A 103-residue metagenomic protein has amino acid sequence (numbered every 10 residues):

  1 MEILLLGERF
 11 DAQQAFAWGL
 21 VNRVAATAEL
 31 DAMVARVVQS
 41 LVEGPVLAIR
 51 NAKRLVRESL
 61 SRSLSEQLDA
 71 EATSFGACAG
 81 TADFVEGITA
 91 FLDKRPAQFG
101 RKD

Functional and structural regions predicted by a protein language model:
M1-L6: Short helix- or helix-capping micro-motifs that position conserved polar/aromatic residues at function-defining sites
E8, F84: Flexible coil/turn residues that form the inter-helical turn or adjacent wing/linker of helix-turn-helix
R9-A12, F16, V21-D69, G76 (+1 more regions): C-terminal long alpha-helix characteristic of the crotonase
I88: Flexible, glycine/charged-enriched surface loops at secondary-structure junctions
